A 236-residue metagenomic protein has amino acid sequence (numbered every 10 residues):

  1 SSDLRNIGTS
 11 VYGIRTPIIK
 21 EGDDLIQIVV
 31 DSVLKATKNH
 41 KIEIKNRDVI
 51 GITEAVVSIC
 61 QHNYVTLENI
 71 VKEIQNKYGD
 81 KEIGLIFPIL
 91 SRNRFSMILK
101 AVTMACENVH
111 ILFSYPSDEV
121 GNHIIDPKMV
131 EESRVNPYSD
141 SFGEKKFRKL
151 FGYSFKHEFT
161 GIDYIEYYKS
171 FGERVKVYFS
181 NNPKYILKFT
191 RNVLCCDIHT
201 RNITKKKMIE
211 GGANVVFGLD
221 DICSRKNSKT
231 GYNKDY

Functional and structural regions predicted by a protein language model:
D3-N46, A55-Y236: Conserved mixed alpha/beta catalytic, RNA-binding, or beta-rich assembly cores of soluble enzyme, regulatory
